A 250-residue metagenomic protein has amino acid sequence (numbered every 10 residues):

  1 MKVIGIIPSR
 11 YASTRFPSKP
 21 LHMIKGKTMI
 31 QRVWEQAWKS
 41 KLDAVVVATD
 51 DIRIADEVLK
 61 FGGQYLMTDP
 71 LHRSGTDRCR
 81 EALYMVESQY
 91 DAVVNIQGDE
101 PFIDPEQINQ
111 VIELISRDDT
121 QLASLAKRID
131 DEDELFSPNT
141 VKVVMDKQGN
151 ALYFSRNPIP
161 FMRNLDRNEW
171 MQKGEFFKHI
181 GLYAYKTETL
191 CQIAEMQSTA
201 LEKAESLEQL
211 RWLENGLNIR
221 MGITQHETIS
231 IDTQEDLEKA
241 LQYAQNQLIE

Functional and structural regions predicted by a protein language model:
K2-T49: N-terminal glycine-rich phosphate-binding loop and ensuing alpha1 helix
G5, V45-V47, V93, A123 (+2 more regions): Hydrophobic/aromatic residues located in beta-strands of well-ordered beta-sheets within soluble catalytic
L42, S88-Y90, D118-Q121, L217: Short, high-confidence coil segments that cap the C-terminus of an alpha-helix and link into the following beta-strand
V46, I52-Q110: Short phosphate-binding loop-to-helix
T49-D50, I103, Y185, D232: A conserved hydrophobic position in a structured secondary element of the catalytic/binding core that shapes
S88, M171-E250: Conserved alpha/beta core of the MobA/IspD/sugar-nucleotide pyrophosphorylase nucleotidyltransferase superfamily
I103-M196: Conserved core of the sugar-phosphate nucleotidyltransferase
